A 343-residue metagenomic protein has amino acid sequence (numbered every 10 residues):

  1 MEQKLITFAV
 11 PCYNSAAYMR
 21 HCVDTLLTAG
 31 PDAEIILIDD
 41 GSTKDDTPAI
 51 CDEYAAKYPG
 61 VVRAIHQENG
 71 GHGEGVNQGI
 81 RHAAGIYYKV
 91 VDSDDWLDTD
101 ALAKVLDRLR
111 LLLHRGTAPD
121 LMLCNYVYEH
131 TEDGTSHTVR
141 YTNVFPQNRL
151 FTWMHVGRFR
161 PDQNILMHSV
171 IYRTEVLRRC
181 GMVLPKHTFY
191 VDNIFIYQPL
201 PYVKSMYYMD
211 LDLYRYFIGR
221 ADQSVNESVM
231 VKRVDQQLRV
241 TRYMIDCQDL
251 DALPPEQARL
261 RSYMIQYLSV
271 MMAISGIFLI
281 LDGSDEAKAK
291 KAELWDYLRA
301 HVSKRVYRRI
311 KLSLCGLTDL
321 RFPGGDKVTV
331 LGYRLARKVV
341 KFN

Functional and structural regions predicted by a protein language model:
S15-T28: Short, well-formed alpha-helical segments that are part of the catalytic scaffolds of diverse glycosyltransferases
T25, D39-A49: A conserved acidic beta->alpha catalytic loop
A33-S42, R63-E68, D92-S93: Short beta-strand/loop segment that forms part of the nucleotide-sugar
Q67-A83: Glycine-rich, basic loop-to-helix element that forms the pyrophosphate-binding segment of sugar-nucleotide handling
H72, D95-M206, Y214, I218-M230: Donor-binding/catalytic cores of nucleotide-activated saccharide and glycerol-phosphate transferases/polymerases
Y88: Short aromatic/hydrophobic "clamp" motif used to bind/position activated sugar donors
L211-R220, N226-P255, M271-I274, F278-K304: Catalytic core of nucleotide-sugar-dependent glycosyltransferases
I280-N343: Membrane-interface aromatic/basic loop that binds lipid-linked glycans or pyrophosphate carriers, typified by
